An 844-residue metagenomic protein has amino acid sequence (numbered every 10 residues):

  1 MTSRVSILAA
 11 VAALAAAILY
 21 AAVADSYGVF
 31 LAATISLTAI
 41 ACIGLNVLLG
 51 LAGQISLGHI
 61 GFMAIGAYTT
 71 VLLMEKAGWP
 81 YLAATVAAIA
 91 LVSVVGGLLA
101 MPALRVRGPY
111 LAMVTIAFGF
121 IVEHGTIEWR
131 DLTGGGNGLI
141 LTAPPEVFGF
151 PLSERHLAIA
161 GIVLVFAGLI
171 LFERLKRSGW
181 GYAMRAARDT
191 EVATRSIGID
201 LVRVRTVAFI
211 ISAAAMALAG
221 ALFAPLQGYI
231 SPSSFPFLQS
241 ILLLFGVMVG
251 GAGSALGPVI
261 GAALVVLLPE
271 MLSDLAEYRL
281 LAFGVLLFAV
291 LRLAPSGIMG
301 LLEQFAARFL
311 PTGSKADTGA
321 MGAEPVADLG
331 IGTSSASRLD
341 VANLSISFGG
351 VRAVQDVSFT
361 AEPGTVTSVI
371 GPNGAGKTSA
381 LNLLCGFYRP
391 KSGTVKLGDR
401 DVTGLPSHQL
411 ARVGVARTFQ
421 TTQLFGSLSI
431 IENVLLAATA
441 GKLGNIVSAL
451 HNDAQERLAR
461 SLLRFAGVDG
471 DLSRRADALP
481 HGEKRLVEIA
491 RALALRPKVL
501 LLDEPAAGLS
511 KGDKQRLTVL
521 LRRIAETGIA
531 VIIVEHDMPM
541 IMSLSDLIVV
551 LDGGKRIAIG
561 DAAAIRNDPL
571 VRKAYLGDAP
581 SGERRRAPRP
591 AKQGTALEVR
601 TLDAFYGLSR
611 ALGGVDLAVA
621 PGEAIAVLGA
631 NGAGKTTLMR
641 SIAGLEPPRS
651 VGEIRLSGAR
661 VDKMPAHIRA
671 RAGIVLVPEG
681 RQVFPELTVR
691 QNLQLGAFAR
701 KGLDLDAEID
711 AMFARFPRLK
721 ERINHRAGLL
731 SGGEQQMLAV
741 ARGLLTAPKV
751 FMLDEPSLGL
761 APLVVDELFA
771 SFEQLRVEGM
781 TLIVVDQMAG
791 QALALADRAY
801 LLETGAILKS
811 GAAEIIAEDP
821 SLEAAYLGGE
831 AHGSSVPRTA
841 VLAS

Functional and structural regions predicted by a protein language model:
T2-G319: Transmembrane alpha-helices and adjacent helix-loop boundaries
I370-P372, L628-A630: The feature captures the beta-strand-to-loop junction immediately N-terminal to the Walker
C385, A643: Helix-to-loop junction immediately C-terminal to a conserved catalytic motif
L450-R474, V519-R522, D704-R722, M752 (+1 more regions): Conserved ABC ATPase "signature" region
L493, G743-L744: ABC ATPase C-loop
R496, A747: Conserved catalytic motifs of ABC-family nucleotide-binding domains
L500-E504, F751-E755: Catalytic Walker B motif of ABC-type/P-loop ATPase nucleotide-binding domains
I541-S543, A792-A794: A short, surface-exposed alpha-helical micro-motif characterized by mixed small hydrophobic and charged/polar residues
